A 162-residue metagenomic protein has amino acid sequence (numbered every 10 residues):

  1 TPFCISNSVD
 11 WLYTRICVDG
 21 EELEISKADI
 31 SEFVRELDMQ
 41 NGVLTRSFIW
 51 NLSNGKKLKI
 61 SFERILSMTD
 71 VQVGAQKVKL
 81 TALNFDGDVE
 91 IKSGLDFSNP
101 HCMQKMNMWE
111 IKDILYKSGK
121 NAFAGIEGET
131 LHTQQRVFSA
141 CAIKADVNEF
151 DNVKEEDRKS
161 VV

Functional and structural regions predicted by a protein language model:
T1-V162: Beta-sandwich/jelly-roll carbohydrate-recognition scaffolds of carbohydrate-active enzymes
